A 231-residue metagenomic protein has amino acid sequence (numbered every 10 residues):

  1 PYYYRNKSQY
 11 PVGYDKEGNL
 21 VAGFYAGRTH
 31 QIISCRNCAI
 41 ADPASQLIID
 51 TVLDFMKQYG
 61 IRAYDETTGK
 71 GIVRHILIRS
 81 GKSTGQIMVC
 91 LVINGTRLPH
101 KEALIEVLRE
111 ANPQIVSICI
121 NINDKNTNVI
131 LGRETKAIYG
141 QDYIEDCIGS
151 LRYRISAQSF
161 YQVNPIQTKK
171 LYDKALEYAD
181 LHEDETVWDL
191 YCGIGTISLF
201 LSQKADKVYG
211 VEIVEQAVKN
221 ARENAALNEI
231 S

Functional and structural regions predicted by a protein language model:
P1-K136, E177-E183: SAM-dependent transferase fold signal centered on methyltransferase-like domains, encompassing both Class I
H100-S231: Rossmann-like S-adenosyl-L-methionine
